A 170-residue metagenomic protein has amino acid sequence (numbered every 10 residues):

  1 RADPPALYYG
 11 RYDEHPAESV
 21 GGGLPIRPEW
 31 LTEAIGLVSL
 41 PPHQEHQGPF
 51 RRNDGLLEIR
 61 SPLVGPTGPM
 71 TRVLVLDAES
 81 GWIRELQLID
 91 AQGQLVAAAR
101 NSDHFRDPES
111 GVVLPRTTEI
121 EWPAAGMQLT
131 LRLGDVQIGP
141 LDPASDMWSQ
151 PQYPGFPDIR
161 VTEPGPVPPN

Functional and structural regions predicted by a protein language model:
R1-W30: An acidic-aromatic
A2-D13, R72-L76, A97-S102, Q128-D135: Short amphipathic beta-strand/extended segments with alternating polar/hydrophobic composition
A2-P4, L63, Q87-D90, D135-Q137: A mature extracytoplasmic/lumenal domain signature
R11, G23-P25, S39, D135 (+2 more regions): Residue-level preference for alpha-helix termini and adjacent loops
Y12-P16, W30, Q44, D142 (+2 more regions): Solvent-exposed, flexible loop/coil residues
S19-G48, V161-P169: C-terminal low-complexity, charged extensions that often adopt amphipathic alpha-helices
A34-T117: Extended beta-strand-rich segments in extracellular/periplasmic secretory proteins, especially within noncatalytic
N53, D90-N170: Non-transmembrane domains of secretory- and envelope-associated proteins
